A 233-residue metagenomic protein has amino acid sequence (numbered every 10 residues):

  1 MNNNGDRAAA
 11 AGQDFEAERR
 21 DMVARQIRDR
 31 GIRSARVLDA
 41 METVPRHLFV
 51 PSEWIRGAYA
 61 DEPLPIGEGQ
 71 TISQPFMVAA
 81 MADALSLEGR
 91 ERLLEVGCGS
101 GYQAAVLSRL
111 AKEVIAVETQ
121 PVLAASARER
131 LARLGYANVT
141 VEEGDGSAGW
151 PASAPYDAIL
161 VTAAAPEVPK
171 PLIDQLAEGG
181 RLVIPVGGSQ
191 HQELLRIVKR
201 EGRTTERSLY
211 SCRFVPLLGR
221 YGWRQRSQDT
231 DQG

Functional and structural regions predicted by a protein language model:
N2, S86-T205, G233: Conserved nucleotide-cofactor-binding alpha/beta core module
N2-L94, Y102-V106, L110, L123-T140 (+1 more regions): Class I SAM-dependent transferase core
S227-G233: A short, charged
